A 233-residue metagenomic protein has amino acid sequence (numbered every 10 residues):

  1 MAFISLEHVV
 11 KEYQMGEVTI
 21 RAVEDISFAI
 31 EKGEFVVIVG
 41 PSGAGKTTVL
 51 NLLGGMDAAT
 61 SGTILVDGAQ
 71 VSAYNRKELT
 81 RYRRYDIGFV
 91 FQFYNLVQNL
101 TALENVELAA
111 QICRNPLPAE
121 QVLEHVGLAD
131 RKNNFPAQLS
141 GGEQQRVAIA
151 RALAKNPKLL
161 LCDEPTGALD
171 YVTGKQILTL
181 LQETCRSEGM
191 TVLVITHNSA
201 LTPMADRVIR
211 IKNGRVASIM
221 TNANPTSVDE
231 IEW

Functional and structural regions predicted by a protein language model:
A2-I211: ABC family nucleotide-binding domain
R215-W233: Conserved beta-strand-loop-alpha-helix hinge in the C-terminal portion of ABC ATPase nucleotide-binding domains
